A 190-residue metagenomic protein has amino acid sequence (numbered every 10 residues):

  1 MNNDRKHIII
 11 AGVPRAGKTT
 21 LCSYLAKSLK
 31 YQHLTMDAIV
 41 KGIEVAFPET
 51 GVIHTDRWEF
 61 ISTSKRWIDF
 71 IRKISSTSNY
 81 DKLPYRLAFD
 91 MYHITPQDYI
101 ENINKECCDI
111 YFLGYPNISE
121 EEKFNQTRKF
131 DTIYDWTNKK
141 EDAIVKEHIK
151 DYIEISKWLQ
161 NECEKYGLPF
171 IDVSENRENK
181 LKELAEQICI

Functional and structural regions predicted by a protein language model:
M1-R5: Phosphate-binding P-loop
I10: Hydrophobic anchor at the beta1->P-loop junction of P-loop NTPases
P14: The conserved Walker
G17: Conserved glycine(s) of the Walker
S23, K27-D69: Conserved substrate/cofactor phosphate-moiety recognition/catalytic segment in nucleotide-dependent phosphotransferases
I61-N117: Glycine-rich phosphate-binding loop used to anchor ATP phosphates in small-molecule kinases, encompassing both
C108-I155: A glycine- and Lys/Arg-enriched "phosphate-lid" helix/loop adjacent to the NTP-binding pocket of small-molecule kinases
E154-I190: NTP-dependent small-molecule kinase module
